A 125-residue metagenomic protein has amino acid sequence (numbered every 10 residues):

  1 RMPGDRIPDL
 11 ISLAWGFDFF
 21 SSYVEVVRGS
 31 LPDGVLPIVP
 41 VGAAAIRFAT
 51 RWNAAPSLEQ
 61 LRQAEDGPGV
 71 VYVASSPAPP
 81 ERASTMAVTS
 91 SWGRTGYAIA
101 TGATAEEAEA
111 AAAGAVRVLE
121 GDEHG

Functional and structural regions predicted by a protein language model:
R1-S57: Active-site "cap" helix and flanking loop/linker of ATP-utilizing ligase/carboxylase catalytic domains
D9, S57-L61, T85-M86, E109-A111: Short conserved micro-motifs at the rims of enzyme active sites and ligand-binding pockets
L13, L61-G67, A113-R117: Short intrinsically disordered coil segments
F20, D33, G67-V71, V118: A general structural signal for well-ordered secondary-structure junctions
E25, A49-E81: Glycine-rich active-site loop/lid that clamps phosphate-bearing ligands
G34-V35, Y72-A74, S84-T85: A short linear hydrophobic-aromatic micro-motif
V41-I46, G67-V70, W92-T95: Active-site lining segments that contact anionic ligands and/or coordinate catalytic metals
S76-G125: Generic C-terminus detector
